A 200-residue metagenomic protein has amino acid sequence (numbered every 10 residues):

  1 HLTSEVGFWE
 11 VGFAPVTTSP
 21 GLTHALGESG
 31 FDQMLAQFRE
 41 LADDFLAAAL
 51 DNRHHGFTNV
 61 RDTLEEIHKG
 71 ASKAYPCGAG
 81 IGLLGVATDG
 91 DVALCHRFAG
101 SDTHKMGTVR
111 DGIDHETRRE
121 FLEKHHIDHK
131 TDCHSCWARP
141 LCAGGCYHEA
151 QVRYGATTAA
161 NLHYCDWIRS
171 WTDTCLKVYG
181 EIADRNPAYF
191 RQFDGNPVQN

Functional and structural regions predicted by a protein language model:
H1-D89, G100-K105: Radical SAM enzyme [4Fe-4S]-AdoMet core and its adjacent flexible, acidic and glycine-rich loops/tails across
A99-N200: Flexible mid-to-C-terminal extensions adjoining Fe-S/redox cofactors in radical SAM and related proteins
